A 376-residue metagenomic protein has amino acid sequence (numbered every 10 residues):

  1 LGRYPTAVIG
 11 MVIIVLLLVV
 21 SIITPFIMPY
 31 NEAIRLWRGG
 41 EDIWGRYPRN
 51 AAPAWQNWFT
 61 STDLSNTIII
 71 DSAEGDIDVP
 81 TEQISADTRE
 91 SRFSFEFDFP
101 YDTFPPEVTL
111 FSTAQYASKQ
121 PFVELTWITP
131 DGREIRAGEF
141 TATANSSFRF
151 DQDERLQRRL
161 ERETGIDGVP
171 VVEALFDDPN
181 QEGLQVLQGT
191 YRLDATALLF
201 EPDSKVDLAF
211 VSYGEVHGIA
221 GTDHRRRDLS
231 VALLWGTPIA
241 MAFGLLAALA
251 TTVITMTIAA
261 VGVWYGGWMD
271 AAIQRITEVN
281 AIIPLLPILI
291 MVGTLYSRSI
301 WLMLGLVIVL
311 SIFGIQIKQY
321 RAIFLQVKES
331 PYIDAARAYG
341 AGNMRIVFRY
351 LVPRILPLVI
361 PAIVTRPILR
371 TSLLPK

Functional and structural regions predicted by a protein language model:
L1-G244, T251: Gly/Trp-centered helix-boundary motif
T222-K376: Alpha-helical transmembrane segments of integral membrane proteins, especially multi-pass inner/plasma-membrane
